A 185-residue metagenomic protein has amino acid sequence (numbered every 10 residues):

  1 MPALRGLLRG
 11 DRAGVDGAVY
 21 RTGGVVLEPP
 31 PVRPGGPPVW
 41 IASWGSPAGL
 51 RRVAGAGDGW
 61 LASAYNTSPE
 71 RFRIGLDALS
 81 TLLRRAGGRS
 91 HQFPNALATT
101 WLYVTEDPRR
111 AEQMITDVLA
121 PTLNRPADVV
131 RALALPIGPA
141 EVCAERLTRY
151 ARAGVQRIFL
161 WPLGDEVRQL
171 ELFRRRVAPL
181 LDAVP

Functional and structural regions predicted by a protein language model:
M1-P185: Active-site-adjacent structural elements that line small-molecule/cofactor binding pockets in enzymes
